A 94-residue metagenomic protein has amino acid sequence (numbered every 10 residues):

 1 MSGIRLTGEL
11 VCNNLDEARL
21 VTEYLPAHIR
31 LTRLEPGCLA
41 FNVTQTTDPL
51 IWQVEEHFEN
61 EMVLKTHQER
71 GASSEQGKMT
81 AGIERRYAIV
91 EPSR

Functional and structural regions predicted by a protein language model:
M1-S2, R94: Absolute protein N-terminus
I4-V11, N42-Q68: Short, well-ordered beta-strand segments in beta-rich or mixed alpha/beta enzyme and ligand-binding folds
V11-V21: Short, surface-exposed ligand-recognition loops at beta-strand->loop->(often short) alpha-helix junctions that present
A27, L31-L39, H57-E91: An amphipathic, aromatic/His-enriched active-site/gating alpha helix that lines ligand/cofactor pockets
Q45-T47, I89-S93: A general secondary-structure junction signal
